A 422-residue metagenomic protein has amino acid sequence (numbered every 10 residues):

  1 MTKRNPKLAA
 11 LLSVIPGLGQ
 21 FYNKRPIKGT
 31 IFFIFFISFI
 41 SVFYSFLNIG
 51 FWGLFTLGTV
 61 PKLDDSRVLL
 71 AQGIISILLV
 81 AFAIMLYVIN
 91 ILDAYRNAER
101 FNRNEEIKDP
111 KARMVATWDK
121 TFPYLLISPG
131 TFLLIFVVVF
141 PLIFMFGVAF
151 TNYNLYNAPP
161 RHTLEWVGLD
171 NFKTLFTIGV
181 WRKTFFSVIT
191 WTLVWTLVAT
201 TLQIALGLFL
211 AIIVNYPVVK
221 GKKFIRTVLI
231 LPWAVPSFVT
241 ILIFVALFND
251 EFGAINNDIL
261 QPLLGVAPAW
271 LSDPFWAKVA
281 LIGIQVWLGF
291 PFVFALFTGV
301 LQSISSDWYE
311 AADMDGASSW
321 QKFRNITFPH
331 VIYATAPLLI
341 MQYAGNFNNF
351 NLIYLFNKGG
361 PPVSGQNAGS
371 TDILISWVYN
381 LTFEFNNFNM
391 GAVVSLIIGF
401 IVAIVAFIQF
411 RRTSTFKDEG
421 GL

Functional and structural regions predicted by a protein language model:
K3-L8, S13-P16, Y22, P26-I27 (+5 more regions): N-terminal signal-anchor/first transmembrane alpha helix
P16-G17, G369: A conserved catalytic-core signature of glycosyltransferases
Q20-F21, T382: Hydrophobic side-chain positions on well-ordered alpha-helices, corresponding to helix-helix packing/interface faces
T30-I31, V393: Hydrophobic alpha-helical membrane segments of integral membrane proteins
S41-S45: Amphipathic alpha-helical interaction segments
F46-L54, V60, P123-L422: A structural signal for multi-pass alpha-helical bundles of membrane permease subunits that mediate small-molecule
